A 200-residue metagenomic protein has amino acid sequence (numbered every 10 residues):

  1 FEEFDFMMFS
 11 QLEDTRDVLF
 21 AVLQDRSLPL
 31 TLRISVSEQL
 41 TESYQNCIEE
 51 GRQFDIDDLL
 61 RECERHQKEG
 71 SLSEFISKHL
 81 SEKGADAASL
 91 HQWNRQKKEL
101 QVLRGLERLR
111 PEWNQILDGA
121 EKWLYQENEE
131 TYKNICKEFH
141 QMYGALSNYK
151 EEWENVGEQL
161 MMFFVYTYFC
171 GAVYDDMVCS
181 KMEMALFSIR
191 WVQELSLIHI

Functional and structural regions predicted by a protein language model:
F1-K68: Charged, amphipathic alpha-helical linkers/stalks
M7, D176-M184: Conserved aromatic-histidine-acidic binding/catalytic patches
S10, S27, S35-S37, S43 (+9 more regions): Generic serine detector
E42, M162-G171, K181-S196: Short, hydrophobic/amphipathic alpha-helical patches that form generic packing surfaces within helical domains
E62-V178: Charged, long alpha-helical assembly modules
I198-I200: Conserved small/polar residues in nucleotide/adenosyl-binding loops
